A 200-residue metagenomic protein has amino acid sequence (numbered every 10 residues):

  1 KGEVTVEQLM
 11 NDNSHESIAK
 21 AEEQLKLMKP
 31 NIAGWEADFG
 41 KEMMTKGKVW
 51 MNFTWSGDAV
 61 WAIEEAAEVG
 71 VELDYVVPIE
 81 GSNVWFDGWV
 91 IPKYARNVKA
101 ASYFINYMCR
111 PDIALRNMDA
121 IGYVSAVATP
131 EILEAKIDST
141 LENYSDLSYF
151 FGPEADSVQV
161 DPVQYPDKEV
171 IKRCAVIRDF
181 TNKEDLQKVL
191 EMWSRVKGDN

Functional and structural regions predicted by a protein language model:
K1, E22-K26, K41, T45 (+4 more regions): Non-transmembrane alpha-helical segments in soluble domains of secreted/periplasmic/extracellular proteins
K1-D74: Ligand-binding pocket segment of bilobal, Venus flytrap-like solute-binding proteins
N13, S17, I32, E36 (+4 more regions): Extracytoplasmic/periplasmic, Sec-exported soluble proteins
E23-K26, V69-K93: Periplasmic-binding protein-like
E42, V158-N200: Conserved C-terminal helix/tail region of periplasmic/extracytoplasmic solute-binding proteins
G57-V60, E80-N83, R96, C109-D112: Solvent-exposed loop/turn segments at secondary-structure junctions within structured extracellular/periplasmic domains
P92-V170: Mature extracytoplasmic/periplasmic domains
